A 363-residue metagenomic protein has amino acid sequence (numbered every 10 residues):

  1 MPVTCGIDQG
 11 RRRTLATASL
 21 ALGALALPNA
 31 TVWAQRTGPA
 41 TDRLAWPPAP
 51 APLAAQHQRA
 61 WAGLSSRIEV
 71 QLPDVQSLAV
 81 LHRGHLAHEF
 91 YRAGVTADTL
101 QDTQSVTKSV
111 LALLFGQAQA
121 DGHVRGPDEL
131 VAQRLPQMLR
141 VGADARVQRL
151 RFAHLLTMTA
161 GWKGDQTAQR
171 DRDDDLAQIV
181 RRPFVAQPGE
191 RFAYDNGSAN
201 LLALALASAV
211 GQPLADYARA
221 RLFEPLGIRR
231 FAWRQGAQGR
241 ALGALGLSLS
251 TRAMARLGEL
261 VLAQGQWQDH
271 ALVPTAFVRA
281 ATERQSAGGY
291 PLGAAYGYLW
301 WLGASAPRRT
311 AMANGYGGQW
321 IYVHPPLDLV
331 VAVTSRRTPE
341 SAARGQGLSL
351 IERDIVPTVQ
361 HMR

Functional and structural regions predicted by a protein language model:
M1-G10, L20-L27: N-terminal secretory signal peptides
C5, Q35, G315-R363: Structured C-terminal helix/loop/strand segments within mature extracytoplasmic catalytic/sensor domains
I7, P28-A54: C-terminal segment of N-terminal export signals and the immediately downstream linker at the start of the mature
S65-V95, I321, D328-A332: A short, well-structured edge-of-sheet supersecondary motif
G84, Q101-P127, L155, L202-L206 (+1 more regions): Active-site SXXK
D102, D121-M158, R181, V210-L249: Active-site helix/loop module of the DD-peptidase/beta-lactamase fold, centered on the serine-lysine SxxK catalytic
S198-A205, L245-Q266, Q319-S335: Active-site-proximal alpha-helical segments within enzyme catalytic domains
I228-R230, V278-V330: Active-site Gly/Thr loop motif
